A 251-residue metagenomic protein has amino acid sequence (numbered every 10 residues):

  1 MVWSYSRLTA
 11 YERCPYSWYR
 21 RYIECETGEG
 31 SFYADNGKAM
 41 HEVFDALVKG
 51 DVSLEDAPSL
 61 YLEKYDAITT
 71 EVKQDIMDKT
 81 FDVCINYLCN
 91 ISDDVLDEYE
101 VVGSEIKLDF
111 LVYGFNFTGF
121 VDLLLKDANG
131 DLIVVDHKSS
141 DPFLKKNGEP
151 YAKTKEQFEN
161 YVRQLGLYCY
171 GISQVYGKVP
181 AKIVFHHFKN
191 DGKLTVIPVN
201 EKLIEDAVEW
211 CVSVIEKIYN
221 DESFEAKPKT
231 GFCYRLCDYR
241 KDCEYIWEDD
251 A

Functional and structural regions predicted by a protein language model:
M1-A251: RecB-family 4Fe-4S metal-dependent nuclease core
